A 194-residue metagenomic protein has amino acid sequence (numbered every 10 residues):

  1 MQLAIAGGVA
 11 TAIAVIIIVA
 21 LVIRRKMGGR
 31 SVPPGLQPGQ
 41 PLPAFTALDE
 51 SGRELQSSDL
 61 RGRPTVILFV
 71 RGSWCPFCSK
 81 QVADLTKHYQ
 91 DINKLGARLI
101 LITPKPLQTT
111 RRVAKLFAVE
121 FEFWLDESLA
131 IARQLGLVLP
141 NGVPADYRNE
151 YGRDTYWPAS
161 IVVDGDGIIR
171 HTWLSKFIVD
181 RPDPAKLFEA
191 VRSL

Functional and structural regions predicted by a protein language model:
M1-A44: N-terminal targeting signals for export/organelle localization
L42-P43, P64, W157-A159: Short loop/turn microsegments at loop-to-beta-strand junctions
S57-L85: Short active-site neighborhood of thiol/selenol oxidoreductases, capturing the structured segment around
S58, L135, H171-W173: Short hydrophobic alpha-helix segments
V66-I67, L99, S160: Hydrophobic beta-strand anchors of alpha/beta hydrolase catalytic cores
K80-A132: Structural microenvironment flanking redox-active thiols in thiol-disulfide oxidoreductases
A118-E122, L139-V143, R153-I161: Structural micro-motif
N149-L194: Thiol-/selenol-based redox modules, centered on thioredoxin-like and closely related oxidoreductase domains
